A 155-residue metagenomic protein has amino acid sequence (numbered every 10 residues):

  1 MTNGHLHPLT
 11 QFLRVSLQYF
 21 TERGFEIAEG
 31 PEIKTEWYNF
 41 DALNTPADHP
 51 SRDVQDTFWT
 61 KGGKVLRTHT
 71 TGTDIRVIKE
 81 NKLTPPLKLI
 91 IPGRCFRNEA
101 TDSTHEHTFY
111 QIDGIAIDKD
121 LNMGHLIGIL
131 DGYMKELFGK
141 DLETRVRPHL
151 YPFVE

Functional and structural regions predicted by a protein language model:
M1-E155: TRNA-recognition modules of translation machinery and tRNA-sensing kinases, especially anticodon-binding
